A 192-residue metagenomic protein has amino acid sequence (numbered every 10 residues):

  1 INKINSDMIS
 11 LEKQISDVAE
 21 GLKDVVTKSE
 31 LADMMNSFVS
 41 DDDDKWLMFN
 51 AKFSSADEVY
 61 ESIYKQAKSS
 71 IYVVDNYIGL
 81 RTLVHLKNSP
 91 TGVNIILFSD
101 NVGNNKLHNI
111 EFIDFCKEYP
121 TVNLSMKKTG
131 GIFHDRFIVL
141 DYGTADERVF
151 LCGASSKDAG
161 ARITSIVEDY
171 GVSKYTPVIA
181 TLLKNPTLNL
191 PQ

Functional and structural regions predicted by a protein language model:
I1-D57, I78-Q192: PLD/PLD-like phosphodiesterase catalytic module centered on the HKD motif
I63-K68: Secondary-structure "cap/kink" motif recognition
I71: Catalytic histidine site
